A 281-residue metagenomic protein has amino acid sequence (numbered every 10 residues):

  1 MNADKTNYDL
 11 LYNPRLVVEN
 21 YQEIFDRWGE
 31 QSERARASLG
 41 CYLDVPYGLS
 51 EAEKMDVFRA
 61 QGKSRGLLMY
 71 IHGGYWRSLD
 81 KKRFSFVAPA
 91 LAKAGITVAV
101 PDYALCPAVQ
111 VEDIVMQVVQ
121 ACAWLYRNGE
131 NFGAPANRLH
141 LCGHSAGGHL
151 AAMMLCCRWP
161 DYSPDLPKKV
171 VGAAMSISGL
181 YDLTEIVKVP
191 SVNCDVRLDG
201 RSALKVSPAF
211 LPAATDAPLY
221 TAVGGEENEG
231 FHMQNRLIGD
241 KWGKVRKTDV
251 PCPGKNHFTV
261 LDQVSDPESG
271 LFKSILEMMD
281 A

Functional and structural regions predicted by a protein language model:
M1-A281: Alpha/beta-hydrolase superfamily serine-hydrolase fold, recognizing
